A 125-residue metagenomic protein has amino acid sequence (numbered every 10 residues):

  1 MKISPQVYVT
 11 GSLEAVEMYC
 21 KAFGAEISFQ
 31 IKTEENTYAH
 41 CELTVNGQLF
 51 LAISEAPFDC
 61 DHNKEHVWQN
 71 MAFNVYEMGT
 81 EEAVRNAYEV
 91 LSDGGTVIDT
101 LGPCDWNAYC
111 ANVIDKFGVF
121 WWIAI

Functional and structural regions predicted by a protein language model:
M1-I31, T37-D99, N112-I125: Glyoxalase I/VOC metalloenzyme domain signal
T37, D105-A108: Short, small/polar residue-rich loop motifs at catalytic or cofactor-binding pockets
